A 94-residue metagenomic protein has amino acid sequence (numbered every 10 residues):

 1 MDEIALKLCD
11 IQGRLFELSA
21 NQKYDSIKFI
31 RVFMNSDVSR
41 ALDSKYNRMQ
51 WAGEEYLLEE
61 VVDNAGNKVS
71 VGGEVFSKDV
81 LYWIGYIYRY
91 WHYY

Functional and structural regions predicted by a protein language model:
M1, A5, C9-D63: N-terminal interaction modules that seed assembly of large macromolecular complexes
E59, G66-Y94: Charged interaction scaffolds used for protein-protein
